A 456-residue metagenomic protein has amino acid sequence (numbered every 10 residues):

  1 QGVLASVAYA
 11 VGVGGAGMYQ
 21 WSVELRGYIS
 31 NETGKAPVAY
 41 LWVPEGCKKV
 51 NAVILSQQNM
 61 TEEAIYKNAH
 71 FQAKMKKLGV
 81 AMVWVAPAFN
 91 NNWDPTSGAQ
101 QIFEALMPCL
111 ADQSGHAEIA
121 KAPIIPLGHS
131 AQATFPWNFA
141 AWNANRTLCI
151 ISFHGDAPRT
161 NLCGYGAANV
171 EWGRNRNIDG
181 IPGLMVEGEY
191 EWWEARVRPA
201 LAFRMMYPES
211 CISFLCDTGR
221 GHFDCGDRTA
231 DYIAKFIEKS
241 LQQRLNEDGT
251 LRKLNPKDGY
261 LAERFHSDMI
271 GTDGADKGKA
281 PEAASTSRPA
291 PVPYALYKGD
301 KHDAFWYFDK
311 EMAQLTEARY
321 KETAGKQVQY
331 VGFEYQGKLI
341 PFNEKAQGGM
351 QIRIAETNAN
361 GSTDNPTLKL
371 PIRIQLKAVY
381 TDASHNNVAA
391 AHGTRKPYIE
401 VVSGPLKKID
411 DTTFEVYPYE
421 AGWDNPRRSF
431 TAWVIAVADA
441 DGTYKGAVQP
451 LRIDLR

Functional and structural regions predicted by a protein language model:
L4-V53, I124-F139, N143, I151 (+1 more regions): A domain-start/cap signature at the N-terminus of enzymes
C47-D94, T160, W193-A195: Short substrate-entry loop that stabilizes the transition state in hydrolases
W93-E118: Alpha/beta-hydrolase active-site loop
C149-A234: The feature captures the conserved acid-bearing segment of alpha/beta-hydrolase catalytic domains
T218-Q351: Alpha/beta-hydrolase-fold serine-hydrolase catalytic core, especially in secreted/extracellular enzymes
V331-A383, I409, Y444-R456: Short S/T/G/P-enriched beta-strand
N386-P405: Change to "...patches in solvent-exposed regions of secreted, membrane-anchored, or virion-exposed structural
T412-R428: Extracellular/luminal low-complexity segments enriched in Ser/Thr/Pro
